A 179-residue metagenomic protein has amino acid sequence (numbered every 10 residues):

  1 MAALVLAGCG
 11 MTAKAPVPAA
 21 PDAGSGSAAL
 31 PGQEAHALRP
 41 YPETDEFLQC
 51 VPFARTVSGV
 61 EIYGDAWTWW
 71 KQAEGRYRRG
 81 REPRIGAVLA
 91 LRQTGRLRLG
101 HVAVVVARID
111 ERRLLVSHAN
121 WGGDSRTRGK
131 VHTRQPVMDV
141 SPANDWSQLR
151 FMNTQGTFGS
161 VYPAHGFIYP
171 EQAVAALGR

Functional and structural regions predicted by a protein language model:
A2, V60-Y63, V105, L114 (+1 more regions): Intrinsically disordered, low-complexity regions enriched in Ser/Pro/Gly/Gln/His and often acidic
A3-P31: Bacterial Sec signal peptide processing site at the extreme N-terminus
K14, E111-R179: Aromatic- and glycine-rich peptidoglycan recognition patches
D22-G32, K71-G75, L114, W121 (+2 more regions): Bulky hydrophobic/aromatic packing residues
H36-V104: Secreted/periplasmic proteins that engage bacterial cell-wall peptidoglycan
E46, R81-R84, R96-R98, R108-I109 (+3 more regions): Extracellular/periplasmic catalytic domains that process cell-envelope and extracellular macromolecules
G100-V116: Catalytic nucleophile-His microenvironment captured as a short glycine-rich beta-strand/loop that brackets
